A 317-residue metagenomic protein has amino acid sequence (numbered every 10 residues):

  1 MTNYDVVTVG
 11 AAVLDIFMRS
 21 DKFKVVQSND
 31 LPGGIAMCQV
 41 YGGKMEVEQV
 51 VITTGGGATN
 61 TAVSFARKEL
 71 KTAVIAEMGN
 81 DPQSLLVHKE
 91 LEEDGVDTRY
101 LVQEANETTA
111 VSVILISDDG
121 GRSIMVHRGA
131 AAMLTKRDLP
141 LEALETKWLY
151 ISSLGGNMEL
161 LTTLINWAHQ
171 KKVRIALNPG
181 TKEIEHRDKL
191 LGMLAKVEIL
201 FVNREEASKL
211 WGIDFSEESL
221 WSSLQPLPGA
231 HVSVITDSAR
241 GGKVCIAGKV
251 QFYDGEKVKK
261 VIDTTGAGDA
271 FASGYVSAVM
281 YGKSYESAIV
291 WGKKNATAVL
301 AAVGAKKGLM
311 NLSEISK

Functional and structural regions predicted by a protein language model:
M1-A73, L86: Glycine-rich phosphate/adenosyl-contacting loop at the front of the ribokinase-like
M1-V7, A12, V25-V26, I184 (+1 more regions): Conserved phosphate-binding/catalytic region of the ribokinase-like
F65, N203, G268: Short, conserved phosphate/pyrophosphate- and ester-handling motifs at nucleotide-, phospho-/glycolipid
E90-E107: A glycine-rich helix N-cap at a beta->alpha junction
R99-E104, I114-S153: Conserved phosphate-binding/catalytic loop of the ribokinase/pfkB sugar-kinase fold
E142, G192-M193, P226: Structural alpha-helical scaffold elements that stabilize or flank donor/cofactor-binding regions in carbohydrate
W148-S222, R240-G242: Conserved beta-alpha-beta core of the PfkB/ribokinase-like small-molecule kinase fold
